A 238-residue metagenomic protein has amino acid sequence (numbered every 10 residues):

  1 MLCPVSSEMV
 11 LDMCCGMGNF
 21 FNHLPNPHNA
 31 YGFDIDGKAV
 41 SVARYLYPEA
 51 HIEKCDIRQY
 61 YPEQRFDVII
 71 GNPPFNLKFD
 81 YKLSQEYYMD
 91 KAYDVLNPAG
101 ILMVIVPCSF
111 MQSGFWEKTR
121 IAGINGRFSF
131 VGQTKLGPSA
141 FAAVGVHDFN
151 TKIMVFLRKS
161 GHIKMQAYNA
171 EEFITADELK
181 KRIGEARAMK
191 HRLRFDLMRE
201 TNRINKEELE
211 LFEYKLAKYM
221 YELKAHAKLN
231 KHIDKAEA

Functional and structural regions predicted by a protein language model:
M1-A238: Class I S-adenosyl-L-methionine-dependent methyltransferase catalytic core
